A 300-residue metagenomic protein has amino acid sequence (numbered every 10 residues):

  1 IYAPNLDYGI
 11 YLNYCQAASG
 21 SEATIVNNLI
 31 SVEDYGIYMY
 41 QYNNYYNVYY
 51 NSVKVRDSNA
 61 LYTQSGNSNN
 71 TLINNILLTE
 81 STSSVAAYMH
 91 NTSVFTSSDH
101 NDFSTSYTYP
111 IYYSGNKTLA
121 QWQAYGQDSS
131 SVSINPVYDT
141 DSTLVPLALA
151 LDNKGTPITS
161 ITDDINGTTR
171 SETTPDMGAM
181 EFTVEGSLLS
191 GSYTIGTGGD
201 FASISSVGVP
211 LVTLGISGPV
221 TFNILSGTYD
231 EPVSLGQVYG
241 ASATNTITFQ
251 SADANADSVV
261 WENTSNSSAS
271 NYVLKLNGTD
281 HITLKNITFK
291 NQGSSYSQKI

Functional and structural regions predicted by a protein language model:
I1-P4, Y8-Y14, S19-Y38, N44-D57 (+5 more regions): Right-handed parallel beta-helix
L6, E33, Y42, Y49 (+14 more regions): Repetitive beta-strand solenoid architecture
D7-A18, Y35-Y42, N59-G66, S83-T92 (+4 more regions): Glycine-rich beta-solenoid repeat tracts in large extracellular/virion proteins
Y11, T24, Y38, N47 (+8 more regions): Extracellular beta-strand solenoid repeats
E80-T82, D102-Y109, K154-T159, F182-E185 (+5 more regions): Acidic glycine-/aspartate-rich tracts in secreted/extracellular proteins
D102-T105, N116-E181: C-terminal accessory segments
A120-W122, N166, D176, G186-I224 (+1 more regions): Acidic Gly/Asp/Thr-rich repetitive segments characteristic of extracellular carbohydrate-active and adhesion proteins
V132-P136, G240-Q298: Right-handed parallel beta-helix/beta-spiral solenoid domain characteristic of secreted/periplasmic
